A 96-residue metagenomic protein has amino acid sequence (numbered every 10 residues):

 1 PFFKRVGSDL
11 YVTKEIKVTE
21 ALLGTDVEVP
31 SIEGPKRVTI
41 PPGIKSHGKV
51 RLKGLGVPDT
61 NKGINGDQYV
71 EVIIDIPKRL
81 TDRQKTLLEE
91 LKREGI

Functional and structural regions predicted by a protein language model:
P1-I96: Intrinsically disordered, low-complexity linker/assembly segments
